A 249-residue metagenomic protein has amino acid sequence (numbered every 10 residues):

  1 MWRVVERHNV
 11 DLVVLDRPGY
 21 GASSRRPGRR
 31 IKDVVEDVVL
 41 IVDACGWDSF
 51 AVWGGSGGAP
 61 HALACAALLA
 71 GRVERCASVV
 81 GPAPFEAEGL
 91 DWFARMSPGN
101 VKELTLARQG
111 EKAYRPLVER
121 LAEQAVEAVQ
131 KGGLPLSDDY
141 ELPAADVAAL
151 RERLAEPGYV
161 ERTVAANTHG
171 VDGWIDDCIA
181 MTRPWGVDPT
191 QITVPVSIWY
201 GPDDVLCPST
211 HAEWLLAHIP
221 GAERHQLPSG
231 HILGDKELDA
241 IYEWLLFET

Functional and structural regions predicted by a protein language model:
V5-R25: Conserved alpha/beta-hydrolase
V14-G21, A83, G230-L233: Alpha/beta-hydrolase active-site loop signature
K32-A51: Conserved acidic catalytic loop of the alpha/beta-hydrolase fold
S49-W92: Conserved hydrolase catalytic core segment
M96-V187: Alpha/beta-hydrolase
I192, I198-Y200: Short beta-strand/loop motif that positions the catalytic acidic residue of the alpha/beta-hydrolase fold
V205-H211: Conserved alpha/beta-hydrolase "acid-adjacent" motif
G221-T249: Catalytic active-site module of serine/aspartate enzymes centered on a nucleophile-bearing elbow/loop
